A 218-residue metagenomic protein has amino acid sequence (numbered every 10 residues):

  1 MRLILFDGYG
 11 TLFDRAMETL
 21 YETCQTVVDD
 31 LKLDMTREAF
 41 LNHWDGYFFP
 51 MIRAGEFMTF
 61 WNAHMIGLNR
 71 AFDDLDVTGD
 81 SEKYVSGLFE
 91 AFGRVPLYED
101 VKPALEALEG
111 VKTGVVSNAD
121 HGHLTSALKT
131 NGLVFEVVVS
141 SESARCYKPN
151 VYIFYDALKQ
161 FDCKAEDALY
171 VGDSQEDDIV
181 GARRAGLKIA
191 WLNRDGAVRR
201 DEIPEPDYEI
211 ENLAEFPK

Functional and structural regions predicted by a protein language model:
M1-E99: N-terminal helical cap/lid subdomain that shapes the substrate entry/recognition surface in HAD-like hydrolases
M1-I4, D14, G79, K102 (+2 more regions): Asp-based, Mg2+/Mn2+-dependent phosphohydrolase catalytic module
